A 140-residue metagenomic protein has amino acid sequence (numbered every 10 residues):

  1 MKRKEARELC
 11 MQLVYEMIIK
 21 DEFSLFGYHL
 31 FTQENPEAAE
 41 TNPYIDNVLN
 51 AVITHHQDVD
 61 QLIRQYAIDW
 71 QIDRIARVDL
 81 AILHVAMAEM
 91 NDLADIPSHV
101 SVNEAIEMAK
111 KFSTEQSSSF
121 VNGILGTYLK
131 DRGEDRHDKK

Functional and structural regions predicted by a protein language model:
M1-S118, N122-K140: N-terminal interaction/assembly modules
